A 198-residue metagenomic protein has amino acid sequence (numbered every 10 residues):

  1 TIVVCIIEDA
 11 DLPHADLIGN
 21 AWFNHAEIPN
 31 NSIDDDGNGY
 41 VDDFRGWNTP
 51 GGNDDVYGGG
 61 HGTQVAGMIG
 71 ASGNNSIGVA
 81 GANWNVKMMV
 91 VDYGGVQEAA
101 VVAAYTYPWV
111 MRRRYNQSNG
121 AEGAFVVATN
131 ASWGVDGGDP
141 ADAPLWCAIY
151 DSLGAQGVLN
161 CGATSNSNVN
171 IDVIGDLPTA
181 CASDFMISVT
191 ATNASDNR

Functional and structural regions predicted by a protein language model:
T1, P13-D16, G59-G60, S72-N75 (+2 more regions): Substrate-binding/access-modulating region of protease and related hydrolase catalytic domains
T1-P13, H25-G78, M89-V101, D136: Active-site-proximal loop motif in hydrolases
E8, S165, V189: Active-site glycine-centered loops adjacent to acidic/histidine catalytic or metal-binding residues that shape
G19-F23: Aromatic- and acidic-residue-enriched segments that line the glycan-binding/catalytic groove of carbohydrate-active
Y40, V79-V86, P178-A182: Short, conserved catalytic or adaptor-binding loops enriched in Gly and charged residues
T192: Carbohydrate-associated surface elements
